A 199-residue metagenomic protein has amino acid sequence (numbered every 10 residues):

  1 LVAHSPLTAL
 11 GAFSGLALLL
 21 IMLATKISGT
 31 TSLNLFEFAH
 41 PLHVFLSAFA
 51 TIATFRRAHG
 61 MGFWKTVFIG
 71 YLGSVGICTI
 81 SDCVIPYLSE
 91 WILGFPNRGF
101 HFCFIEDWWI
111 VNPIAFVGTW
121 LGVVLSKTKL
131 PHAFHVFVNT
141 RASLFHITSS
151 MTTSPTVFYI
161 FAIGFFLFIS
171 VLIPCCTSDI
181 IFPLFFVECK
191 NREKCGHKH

Functional and structural regions predicted by a protein language model:
L1-G11, S126-H199: C-terminal transmembrane helix-loop-helix hairpin of multi-pass membrane proteins
L1-M61: N-terminal topogenic module of multi-pass integral membrane proteins
T8-I21, I52-A53, V75, I114-V123 (+2 more regions): Hydrophobic core segments of alpha-helical transmembrane domains in multi-pass membrane transport and ion-translocation
K26-L33, S89-H101, T153-V157: Membrane-interface helix termini and inter-helical loops of multi-pass transporters
L33-P41, N97-I110, F165, I169: Short aromatic-rich membrane-water interface segments that cap or initiate transmembrane helices in multi-pass membrane
V44-F55, N112-W120, F168, I173-L184: Hydrophobic cores of alpha-helical transmembrane segments in multi-pass inner/ER membrane proteins, independent
G60-I69, C195-G196: Membrane-interface alpha-helices at helix entry/exit sites of multi-pass transporters
L72-L144: Membrane-proximal helix-loop-helix units in multi-pass membrane proteins
